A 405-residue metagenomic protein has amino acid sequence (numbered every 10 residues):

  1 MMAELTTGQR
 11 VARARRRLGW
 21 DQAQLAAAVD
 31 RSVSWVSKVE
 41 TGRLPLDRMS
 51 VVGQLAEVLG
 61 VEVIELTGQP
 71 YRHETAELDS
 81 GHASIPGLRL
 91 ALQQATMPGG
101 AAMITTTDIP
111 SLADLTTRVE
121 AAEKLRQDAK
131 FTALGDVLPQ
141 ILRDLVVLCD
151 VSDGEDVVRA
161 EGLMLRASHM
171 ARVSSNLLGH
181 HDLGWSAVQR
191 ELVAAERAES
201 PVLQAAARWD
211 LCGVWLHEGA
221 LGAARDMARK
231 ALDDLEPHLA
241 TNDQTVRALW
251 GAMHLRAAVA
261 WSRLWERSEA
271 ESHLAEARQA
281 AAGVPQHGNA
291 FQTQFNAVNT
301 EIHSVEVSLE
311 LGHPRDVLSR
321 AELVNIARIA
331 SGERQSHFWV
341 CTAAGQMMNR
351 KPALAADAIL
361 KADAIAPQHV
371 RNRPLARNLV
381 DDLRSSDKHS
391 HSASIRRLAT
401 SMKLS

Functional and structural regions predicted by a protein language model:
M1-L18: A short, Lys/Arg-rich alpha-helix, primarily the initiator
A3, T107-V119, E123-S405: Conserved binding/catalytic microenvironments
V11, Q22-A26, V36-V39, L66: Conserved hydrophobic/aromatic packing and binding residues within compact polymer-binding modules
R15, A26, A56: The alpha-helix within a helix-turn-helix
D30, S50-E65: DNA major-groove recognition helix of helix-turn-helix/homeodomain DNA-binding modules
D30-L46, Y71: Recognition helix of helix-turn-helix/homeodomain-like DNA-binding domains that insert into the DNA major groove
G60-T75, T300: Short C-terminal boundary/hinge segments that cap the last helix of small helical domains
G68-M97: Short, charged recognition helix plus adjacent turn of helix-turn-helix-like nucleic-acid-binding domains
